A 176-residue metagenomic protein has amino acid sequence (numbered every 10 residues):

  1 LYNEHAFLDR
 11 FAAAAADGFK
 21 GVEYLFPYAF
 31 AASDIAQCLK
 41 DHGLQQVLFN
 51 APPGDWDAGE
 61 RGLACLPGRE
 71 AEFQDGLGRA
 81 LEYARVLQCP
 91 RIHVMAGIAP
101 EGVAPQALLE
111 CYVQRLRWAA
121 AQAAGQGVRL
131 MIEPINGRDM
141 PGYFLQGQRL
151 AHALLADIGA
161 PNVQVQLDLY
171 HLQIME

Functional and structural regions predicted by a protein language model:
L1-V86, H152, A156, A160-Q164: N-terminal pre-domain/capping segments
Y2-H5, G21-D34, P100-G102, R138-G142 (+1 more regions): Acidic-and-aromatic substrate-binding clefts and catalytic sites of carbohydrate-active enzymes
E4-D9, A51-G54, P90-H93, A107 (+1 more regions): Short hydrophobic/aromatic-rich motifs at helix boundaries and adjacent loops
A6, A64-D75, V103-Q114, D139-L150: Alpha-helix N-cap and loop-to-helix initiation/capping positions
A15, G21, V113-E176: Acidic/histidine-rich catalytic cores of soluble enzymes
P27, I35, G59, G97 (+4 more regions): A generic "cationic amphipathic patch" detector
A80-P105, Q126-G137: Active-site groove signature of glycoside hydrolases
